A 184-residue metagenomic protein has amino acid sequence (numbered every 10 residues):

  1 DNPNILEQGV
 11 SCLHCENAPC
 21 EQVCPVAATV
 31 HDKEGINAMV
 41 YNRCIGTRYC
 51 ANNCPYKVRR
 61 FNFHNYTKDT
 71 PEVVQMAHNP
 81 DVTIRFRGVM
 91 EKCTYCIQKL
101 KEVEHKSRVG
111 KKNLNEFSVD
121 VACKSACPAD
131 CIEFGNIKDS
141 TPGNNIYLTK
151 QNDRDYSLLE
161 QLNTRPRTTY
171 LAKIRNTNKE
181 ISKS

Functional and structural regions predicted by a protein language model:
D1-S184: Non-ligating segments of multi-cofactor redox enzymes
